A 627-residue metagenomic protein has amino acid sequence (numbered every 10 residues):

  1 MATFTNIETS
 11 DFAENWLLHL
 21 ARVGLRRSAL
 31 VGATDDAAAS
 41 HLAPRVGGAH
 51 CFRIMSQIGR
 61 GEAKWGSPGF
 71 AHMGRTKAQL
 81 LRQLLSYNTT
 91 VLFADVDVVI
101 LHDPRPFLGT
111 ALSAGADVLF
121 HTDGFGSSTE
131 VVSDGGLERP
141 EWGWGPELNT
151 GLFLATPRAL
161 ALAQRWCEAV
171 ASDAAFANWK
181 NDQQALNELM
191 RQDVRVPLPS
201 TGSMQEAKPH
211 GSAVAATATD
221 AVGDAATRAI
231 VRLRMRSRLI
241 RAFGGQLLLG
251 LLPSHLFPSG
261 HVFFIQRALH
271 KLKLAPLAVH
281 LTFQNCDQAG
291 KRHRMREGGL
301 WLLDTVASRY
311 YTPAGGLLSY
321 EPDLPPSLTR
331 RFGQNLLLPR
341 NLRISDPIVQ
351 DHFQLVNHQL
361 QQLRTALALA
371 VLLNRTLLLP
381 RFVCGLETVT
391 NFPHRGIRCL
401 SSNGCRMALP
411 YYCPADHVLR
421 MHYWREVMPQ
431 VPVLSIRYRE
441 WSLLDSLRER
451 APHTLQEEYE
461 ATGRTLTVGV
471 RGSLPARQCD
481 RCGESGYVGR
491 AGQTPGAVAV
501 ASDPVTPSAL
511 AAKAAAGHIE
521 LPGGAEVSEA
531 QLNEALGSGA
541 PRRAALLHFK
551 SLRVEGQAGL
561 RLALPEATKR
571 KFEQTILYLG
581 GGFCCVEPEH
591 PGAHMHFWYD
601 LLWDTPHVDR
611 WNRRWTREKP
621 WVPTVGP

Functional and structural regions predicted by a protein language model:
M1-F4, D11: N-proximal low-complexity "stem/linker" segments adjacent to membrane-targeting elements
H19-R27: Short, acidic, metal-binding catalytic loop of nucleotide-sugar glycosyltransferases
A33-A39, D103: Short, polar loop motifs at secondary-structure junctions
H41-Y87: Active-site-proximal specificity loops/subdomain of glycosyltransferases
T90-D97: Short beta-strand-to-loop acidic/aromatic patch adjacent to the donor-nucleotide binding site
H102-R139: Conserved donor-nucleotide/metal-binding helix-loop-beta segment in metal-dependent transferases, i.e., the alpha-helix
G145-L303, Q361-R364, C384-T388, F392 (+2 more regions): Catalytic core and acceptor-binding pocket of nucleotide-sugar-dependent glycosyltransferases
L272, F283-N285, L317-P627: Secretory-pathway glycan-assembly enzymes, especially type II membrane glycosyltransferases that use nucleotide-sugar
